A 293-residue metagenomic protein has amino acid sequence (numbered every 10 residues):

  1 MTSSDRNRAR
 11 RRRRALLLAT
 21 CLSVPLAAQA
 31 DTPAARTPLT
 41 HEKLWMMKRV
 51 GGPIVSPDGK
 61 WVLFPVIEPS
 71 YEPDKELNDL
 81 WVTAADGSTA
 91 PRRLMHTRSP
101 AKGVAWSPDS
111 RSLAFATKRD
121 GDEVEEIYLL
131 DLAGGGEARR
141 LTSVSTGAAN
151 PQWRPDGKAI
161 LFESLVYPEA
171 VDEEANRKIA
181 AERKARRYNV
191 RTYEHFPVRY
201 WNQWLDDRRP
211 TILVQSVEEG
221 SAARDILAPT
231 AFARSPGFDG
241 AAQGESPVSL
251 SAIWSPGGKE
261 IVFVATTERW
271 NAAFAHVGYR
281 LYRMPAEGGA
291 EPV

Functional and structural regions predicted by a protein language model:
T2-L17: Bacterial N-terminal signal peptides that target proteins for export
A15-P25: Bacterial N-terminal signal peptides
D31-N78, I212: Mature N-terminal segment immediately following signal peptide/propeptide cleavage in secreted/periplasmic
H41, T89-R92, G136-A138, S221-D225 (+1 more regions): Predominantly a core beta-strand signature of beta-propeller blades across repeat-based propeller domains
K48-V62, H96-A116, E137-A138, S145-I160 (+7 more regions): Conserved beta-propeller blade repeats
E68-E72, K118-D122, Y167-A170, E268-N271: Short glycine/acidic-enriched loop and turn motifs that connect beta-strands
L77-N78, L165-P229, V264-T267, A273-Y282: Predominantly five- to eight-bladed beta-propeller fold
A84-S88, D131-G135, S216-S221, P285-G289: Short loop/turn segments that connect beta-strands within beta-propeller blades
